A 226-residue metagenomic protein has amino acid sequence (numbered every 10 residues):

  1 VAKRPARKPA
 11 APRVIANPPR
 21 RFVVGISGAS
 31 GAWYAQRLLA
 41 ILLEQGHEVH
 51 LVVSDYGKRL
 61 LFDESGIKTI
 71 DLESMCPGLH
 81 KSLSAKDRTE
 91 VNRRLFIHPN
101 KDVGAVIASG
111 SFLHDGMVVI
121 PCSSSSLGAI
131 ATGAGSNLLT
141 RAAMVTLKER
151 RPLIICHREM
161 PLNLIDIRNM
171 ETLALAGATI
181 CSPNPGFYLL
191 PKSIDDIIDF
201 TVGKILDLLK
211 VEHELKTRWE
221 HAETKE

Functional and structural regions predicted by a protein language model:
A2-L153, P161-E226: A cross-family phosphate/adenosyl-ligand binding-site feature
